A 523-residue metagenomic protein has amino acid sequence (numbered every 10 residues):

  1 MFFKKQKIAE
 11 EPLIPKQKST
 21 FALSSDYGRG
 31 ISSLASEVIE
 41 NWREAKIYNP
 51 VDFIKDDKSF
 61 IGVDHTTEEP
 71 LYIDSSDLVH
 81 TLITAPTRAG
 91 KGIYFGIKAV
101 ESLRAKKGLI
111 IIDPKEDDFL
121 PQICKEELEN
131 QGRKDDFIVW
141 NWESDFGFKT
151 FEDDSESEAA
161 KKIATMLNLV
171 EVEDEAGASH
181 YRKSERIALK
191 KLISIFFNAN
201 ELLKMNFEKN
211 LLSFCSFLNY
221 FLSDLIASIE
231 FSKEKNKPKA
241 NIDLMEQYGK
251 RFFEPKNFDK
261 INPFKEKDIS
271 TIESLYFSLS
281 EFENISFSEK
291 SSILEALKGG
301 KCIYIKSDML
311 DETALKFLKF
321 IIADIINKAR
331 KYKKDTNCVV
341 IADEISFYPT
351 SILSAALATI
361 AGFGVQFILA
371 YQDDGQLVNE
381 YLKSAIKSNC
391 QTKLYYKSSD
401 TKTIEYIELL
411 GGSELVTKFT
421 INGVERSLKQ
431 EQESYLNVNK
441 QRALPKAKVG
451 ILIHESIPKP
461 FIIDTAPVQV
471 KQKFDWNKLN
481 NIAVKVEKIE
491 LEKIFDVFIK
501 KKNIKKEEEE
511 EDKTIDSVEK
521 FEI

Functional and structural regions predicted by a protein language model:
M1-K7: Polybasic, Ser/Thr-rich amphipathic helices
K7-D56: Charged, amphipathic alpha-helical linker segments immediately N-terminal to NTP-binding catalytic cores
L13, K46, D52-V365, V378-Y381 (+4 more regions): P-loop NTPase motor domains
I138, E425-S427, I462: Ser/Thr- (and often Asn-) enriched beta-sheet segments in non-cytosolic proteins
L357-T359, F363-H454, D512-E519: Conserved ATP-driven motor cores of ASCE-family P-loop NTPases powering translocation/secretion/packaging/pilus
E455, D464-P467: Conserved P-loop NTPase
A466-Q469, E522: Acidic, Mg2+-coordinating catalytic modules of nucleic-acid enzymes
